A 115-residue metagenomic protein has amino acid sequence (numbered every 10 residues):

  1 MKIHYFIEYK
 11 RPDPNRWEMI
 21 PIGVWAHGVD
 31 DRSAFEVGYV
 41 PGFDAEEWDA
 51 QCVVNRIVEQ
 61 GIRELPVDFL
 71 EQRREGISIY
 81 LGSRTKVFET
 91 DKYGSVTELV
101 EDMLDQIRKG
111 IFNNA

Functional and structural regions predicted by a protein language model:
M1-P21, A26-A115: Polybasic/polar functional segments that serve as interface/processing modules
